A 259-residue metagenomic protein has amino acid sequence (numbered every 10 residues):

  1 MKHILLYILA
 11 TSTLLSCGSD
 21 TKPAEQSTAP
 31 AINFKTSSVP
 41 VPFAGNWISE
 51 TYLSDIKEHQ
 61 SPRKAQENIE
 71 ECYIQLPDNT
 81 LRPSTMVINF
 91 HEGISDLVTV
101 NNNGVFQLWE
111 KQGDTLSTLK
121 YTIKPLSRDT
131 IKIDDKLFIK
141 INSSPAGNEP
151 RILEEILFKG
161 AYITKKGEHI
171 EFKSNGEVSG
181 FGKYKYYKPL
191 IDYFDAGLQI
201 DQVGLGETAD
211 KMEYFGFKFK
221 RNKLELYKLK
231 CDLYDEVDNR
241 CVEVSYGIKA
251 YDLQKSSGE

Functional and structural regions predicted by a protein language model:
M1-I4: Positively charged n-region of N-terminal signal peptides that target proteins for export
L6-T11: Hydrophobic helical h-region of N-terminal Sec-dependent signal peptides in bacterial secretory/periplasmic proteins
L15-S16: C-terminal motif of bacterial Sec signal peptides marking the signal peptidase cleavage site
S19: Short, conserved catalytic or interaction motifs in soluble domains
P23-S37, L53-S54, V105-I156, Q199-E259: Beta-sheet ligand-binding and adhesion/scaffold domains
A29-E70, F138, E149-H169: Tryptophan-anchored aromatic micro-motifs
E58-G104, K166-M212: N-terminal glycine/threonine-rich, aromatic-flanked beta-hairpin/loop signature
S127-I191: A charged, solvent-exposed segment within the mature domains of Sec-exported extracytoplasmic proteins
